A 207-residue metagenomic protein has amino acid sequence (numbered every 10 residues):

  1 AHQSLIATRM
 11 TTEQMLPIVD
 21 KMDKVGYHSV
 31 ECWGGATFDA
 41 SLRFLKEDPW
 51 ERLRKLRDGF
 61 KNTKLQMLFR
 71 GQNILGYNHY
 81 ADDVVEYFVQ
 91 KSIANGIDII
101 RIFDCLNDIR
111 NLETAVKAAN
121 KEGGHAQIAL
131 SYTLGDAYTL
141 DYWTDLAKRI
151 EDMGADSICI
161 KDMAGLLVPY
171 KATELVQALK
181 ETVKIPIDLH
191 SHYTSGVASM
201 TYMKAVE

Functional and structural regions predicted by a protein language model:
A1, M22, I102, I158: Conserved, mostly hydrophobic/aromatic
H2-C32, A40-S41: Conserved N-terminal beta1-alpha1 strand-loop-helix module at the mouth
D20, Q90, K117, K148 (+2 more regions): Alpha-helical segments flanking ligand/cofactor-binding loops in enzyme cores
G34-E151, A155-S157, V168: Active-site beta->alpha loop and helix N-cap motifs at the rims of alpha/beta catalytic domains
I102, D162, E207: Glycine-rich phosphate-binding active-site loops on the catalytic face of alpha/beta enzymes
D141-I150, S195-E207: Catalytic cores of alpha/beta
G165-I187: Active-site/ligand-binding-proximal alpha/beta "capping" segment
